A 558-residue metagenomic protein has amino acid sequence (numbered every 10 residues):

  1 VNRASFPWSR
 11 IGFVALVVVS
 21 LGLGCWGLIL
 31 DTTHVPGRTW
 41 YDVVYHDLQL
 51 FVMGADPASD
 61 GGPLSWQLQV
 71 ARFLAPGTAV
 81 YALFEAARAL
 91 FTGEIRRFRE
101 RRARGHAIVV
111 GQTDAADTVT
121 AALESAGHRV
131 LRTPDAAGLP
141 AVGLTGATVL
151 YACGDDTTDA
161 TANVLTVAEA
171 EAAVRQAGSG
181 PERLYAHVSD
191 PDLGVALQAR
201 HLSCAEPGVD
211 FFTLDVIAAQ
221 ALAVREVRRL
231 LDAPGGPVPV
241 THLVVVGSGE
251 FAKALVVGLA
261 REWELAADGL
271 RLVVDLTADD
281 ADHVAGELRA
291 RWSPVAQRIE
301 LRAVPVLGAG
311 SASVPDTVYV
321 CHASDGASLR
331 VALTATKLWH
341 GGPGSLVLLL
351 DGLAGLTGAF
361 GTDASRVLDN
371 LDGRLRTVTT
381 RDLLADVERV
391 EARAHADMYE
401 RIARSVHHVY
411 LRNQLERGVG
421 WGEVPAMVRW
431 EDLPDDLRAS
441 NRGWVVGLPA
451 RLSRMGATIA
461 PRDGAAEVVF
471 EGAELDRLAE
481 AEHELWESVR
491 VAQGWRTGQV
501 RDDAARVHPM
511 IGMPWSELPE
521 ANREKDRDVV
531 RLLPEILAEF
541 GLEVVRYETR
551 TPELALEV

Functional and structural regions predicted by a protein language model:
V1-D42, Q49, M53-E484, V489 (+2 more regions): Cytosolic regulatory regions of ion transport systems
D47, A278, N441-W444, D503 (+2 more regions): Acidic side chains
A86-L90, H508-V558: In a subset of proteins, long, contiguous C-terminal domains/tails are tracked
Q414-E416, W421, T458-A460, A465 (+4 more regions): Short leucine-rich amphipathic alpha-helices used at interfaces
G464-A521, K525-R527: Amphipathic protein-protein interaction modules
